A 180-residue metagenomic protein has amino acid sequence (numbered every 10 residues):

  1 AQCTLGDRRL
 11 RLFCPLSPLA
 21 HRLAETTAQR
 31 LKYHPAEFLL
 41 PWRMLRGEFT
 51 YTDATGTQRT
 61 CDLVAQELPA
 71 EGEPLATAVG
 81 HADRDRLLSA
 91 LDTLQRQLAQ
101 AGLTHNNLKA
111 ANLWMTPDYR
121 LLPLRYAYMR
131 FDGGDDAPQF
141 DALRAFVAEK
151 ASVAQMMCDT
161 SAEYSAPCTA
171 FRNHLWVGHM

Functional and structural regions predicted by a protein language model:
A1-M44: ATP-binding glycine-rich loop module of kinase domains
L12-C14, L68, R125-Y126: Residue-level recognition of conserved beta-strand positions in structured domain cores
T26-H34, G47-T52, T60, L124: Nucleic acid-processing catalytic cores of prokaryotic defense/repair systems
L40-L87: Conserved structural core of kinase catalytic domains
R84-D92, R96: Conserved short alpha-helix within the protein kinase catalytic core
A99-A110, M115-T116: Catalytic-loop of the protein kinase fold
L122-H179: C-lobe/activation-segment region of protein kinase-like
